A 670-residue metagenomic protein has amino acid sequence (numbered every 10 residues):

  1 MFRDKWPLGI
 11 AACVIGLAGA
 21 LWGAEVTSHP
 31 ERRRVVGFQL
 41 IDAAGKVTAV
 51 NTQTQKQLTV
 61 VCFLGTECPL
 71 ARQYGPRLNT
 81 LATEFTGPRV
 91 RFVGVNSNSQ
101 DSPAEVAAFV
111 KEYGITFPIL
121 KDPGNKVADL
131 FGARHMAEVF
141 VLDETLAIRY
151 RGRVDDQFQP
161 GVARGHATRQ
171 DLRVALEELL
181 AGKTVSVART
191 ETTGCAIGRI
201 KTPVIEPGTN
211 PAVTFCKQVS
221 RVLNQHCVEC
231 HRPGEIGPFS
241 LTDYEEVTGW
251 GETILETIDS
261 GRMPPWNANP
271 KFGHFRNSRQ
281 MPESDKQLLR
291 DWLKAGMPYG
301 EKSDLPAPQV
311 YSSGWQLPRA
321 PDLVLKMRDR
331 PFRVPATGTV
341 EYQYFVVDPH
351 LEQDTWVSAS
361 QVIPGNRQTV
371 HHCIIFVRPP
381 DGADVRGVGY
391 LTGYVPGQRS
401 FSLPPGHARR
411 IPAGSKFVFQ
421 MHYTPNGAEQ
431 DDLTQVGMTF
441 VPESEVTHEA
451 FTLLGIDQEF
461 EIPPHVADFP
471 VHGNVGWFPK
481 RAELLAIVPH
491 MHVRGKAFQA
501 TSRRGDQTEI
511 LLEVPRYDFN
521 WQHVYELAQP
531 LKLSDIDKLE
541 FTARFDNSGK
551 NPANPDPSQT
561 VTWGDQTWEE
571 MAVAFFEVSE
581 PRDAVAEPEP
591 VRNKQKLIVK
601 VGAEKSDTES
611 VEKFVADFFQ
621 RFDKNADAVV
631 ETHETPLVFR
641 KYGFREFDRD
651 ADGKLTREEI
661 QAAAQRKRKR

Functional and structural regions predicted by a protein language model:
F38-T59, P207-K217: A short beta-strand-turn-helix
N51-R72, L176: Short active-site neighborhood of thiol/selenol oxidoreductases, capturing the structured segment around
G65-R77, V228-R232: Conserved redox-active cysteine motifs that mediate thiol-disulfide chemistry, especially di-cysteine Cys-X(1-2)-Cys
R72-Y113, L120-L130: Structural microenvironment flanking redox-active thiols in thiol-disulfide oxidoreductases
P123-G198: Thiol/selenol-based redox catalytic cores and closely related redox-interacting motifs
R189-T355, I363, G414-Q420: Aromatic- and Gly/Pro-enriched helix-to-coil junctions and flexible linker segments
P270-F275, D304-W356, Q361-E483, V488-V591: Beta-strand-centric surfaces of beta-sandwich/beta-rich domains
E612-N625, R640-A651: Primarily EF-hand calcium-binding motifs
